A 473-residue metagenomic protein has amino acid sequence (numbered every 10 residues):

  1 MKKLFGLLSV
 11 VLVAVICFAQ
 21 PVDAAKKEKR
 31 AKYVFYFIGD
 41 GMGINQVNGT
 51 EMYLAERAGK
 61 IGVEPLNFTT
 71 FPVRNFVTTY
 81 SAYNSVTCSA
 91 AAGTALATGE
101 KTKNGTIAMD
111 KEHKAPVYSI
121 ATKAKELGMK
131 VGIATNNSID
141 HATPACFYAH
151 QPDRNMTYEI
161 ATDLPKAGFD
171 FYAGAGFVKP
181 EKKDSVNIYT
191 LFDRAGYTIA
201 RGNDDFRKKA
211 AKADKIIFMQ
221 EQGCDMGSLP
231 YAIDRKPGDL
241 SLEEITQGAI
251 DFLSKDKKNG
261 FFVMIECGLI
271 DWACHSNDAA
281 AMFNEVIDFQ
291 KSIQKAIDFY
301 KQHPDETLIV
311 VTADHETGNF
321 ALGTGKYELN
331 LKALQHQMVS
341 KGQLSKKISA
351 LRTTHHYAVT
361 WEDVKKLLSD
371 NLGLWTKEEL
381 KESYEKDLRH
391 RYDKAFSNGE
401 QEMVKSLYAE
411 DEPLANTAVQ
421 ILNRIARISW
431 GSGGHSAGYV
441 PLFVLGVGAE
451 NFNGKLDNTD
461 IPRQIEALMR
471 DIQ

Functional and structural regions predicted by a protein language model:
M1-A25: Bacterial Sec-dependent N-terminal signal peptides
V13, Q46-T50, E100, T106 (+3 more regions): Residue-level recognition of conserved structural "scaffold" positions that shape functional pockets and channels
F18-P21, A25-K26, K291-Q294, D298: Short, motif-level signal for alpha-helix interfacial/capping segments enriched in acidic residues and aromatics/proline
K29-Y36, G41, N45-Q46, E51 (+1 more regions): Active-site-adjacent structural elements in enzyme catalytic domains
A31-Y33, M42-V47, M52-T94, P144-A145 (+1 more regions): A post-motif C-terminal structural segment
I38-M42, T98, V131, A437: Short glycine-rich loop/turn motifs that provide flexible caps or phosphate-binding loops at active sites
G93-F169, G176: Extracytoplasmic mature domains of secreted/periplasmic and thylakoid-lumen proteins
